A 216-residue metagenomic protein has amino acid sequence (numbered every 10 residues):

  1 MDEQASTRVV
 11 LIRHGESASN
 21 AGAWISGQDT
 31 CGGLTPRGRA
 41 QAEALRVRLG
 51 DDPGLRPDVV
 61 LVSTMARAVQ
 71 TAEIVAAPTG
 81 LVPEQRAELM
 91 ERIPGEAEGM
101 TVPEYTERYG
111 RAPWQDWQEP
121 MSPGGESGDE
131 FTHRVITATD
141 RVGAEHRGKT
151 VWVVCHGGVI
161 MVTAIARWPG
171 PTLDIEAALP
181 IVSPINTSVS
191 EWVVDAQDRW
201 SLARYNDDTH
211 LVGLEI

Functional and structural regions predicted by a protein language model:
Q4-T7, I12-L81, Q85: Active-site-proximal alpha-helix that buttresses catalytic centers in soluble enzyme cores
G15, G157, N206: Active-site metal-binding loops of divalent metal-dependent hydrolases
A18-A21, A68-T71, I93-G95, I160-T163 (+1 more regions): Short catalytic/ligand-binding loop motif for oxyanion handling, primarily in non-cytosolic enzymes, centered on
S19, A77-T137, A203-N206, I216: Phosphate-handling substructures
G27-D29, A76-T79, T101-V102, W168-L173: Glycine-rich, phosphate-binding/catalytic loops in enzymes
E43-D51, T132, I136-A144: Generic structural signal for well-ordered alpha-helical scaffold segments
V62-S63, H133, V154-C155: Short beta-strand scaffold positions
V69, T137-R199: Active-site-adjacent alpha-helix immediately C-terminal to a catalytic or transition-state-stabilizing loop
